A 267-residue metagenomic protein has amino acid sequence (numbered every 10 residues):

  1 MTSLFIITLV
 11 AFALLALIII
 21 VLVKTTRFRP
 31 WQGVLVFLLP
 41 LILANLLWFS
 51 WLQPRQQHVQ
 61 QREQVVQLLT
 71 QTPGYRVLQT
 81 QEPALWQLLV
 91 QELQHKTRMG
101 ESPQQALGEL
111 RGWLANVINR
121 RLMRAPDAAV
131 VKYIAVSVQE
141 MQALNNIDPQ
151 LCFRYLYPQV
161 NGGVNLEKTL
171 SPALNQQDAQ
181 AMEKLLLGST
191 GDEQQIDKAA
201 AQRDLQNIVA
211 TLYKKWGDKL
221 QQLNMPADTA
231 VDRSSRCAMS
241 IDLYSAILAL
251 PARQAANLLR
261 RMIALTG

Functional and structural regions predicted by a protein language model:
M1-V23: Membrane-embedded alpha-helical segments of integral membrane proteins
I19-K24, W48, L52: Membrane-water interface at transmembrane helix exits
K24-G33: Membrane-interface helix-boundary motifs at transmembrane edges
F28-R29, Q61, R98-L110, P126 (+5 more regions): Alpha-helix capping and helix-coil boundary motifs
Q32-Q159: N-terminal Sec/ER secretory leader and immediately downstream segment of secreted/extracellular precursors
V66-T70, Q79, W86, V90-Q94 (+9 more regions): Residue-level detector of alpha-helical secondary structure
Q142-D228: Extended amphipathic alpha-helical interaction segments
K219-G267: A cross-kingdom marker for long, charged
